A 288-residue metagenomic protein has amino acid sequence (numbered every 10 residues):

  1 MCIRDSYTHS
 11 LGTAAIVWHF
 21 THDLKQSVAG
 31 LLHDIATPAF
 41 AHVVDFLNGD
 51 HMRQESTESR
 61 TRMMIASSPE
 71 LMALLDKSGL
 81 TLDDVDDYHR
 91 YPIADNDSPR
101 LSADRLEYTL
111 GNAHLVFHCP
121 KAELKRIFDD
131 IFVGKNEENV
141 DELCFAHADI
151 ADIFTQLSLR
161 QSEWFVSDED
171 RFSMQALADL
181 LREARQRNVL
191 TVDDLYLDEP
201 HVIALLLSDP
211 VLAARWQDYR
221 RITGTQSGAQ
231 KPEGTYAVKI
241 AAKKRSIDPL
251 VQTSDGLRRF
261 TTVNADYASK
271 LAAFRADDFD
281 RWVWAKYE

Functional and structural regions predicted by a protein language model:
M1-K25, A39, V43, N48-E288: Histidine-centered, transition-metal-coordinating active-site segments
Q26-D34: Short alpha-helical catalytic segment bearing the HExxH-like zincin motif of zinc-dependent metalloproteases
